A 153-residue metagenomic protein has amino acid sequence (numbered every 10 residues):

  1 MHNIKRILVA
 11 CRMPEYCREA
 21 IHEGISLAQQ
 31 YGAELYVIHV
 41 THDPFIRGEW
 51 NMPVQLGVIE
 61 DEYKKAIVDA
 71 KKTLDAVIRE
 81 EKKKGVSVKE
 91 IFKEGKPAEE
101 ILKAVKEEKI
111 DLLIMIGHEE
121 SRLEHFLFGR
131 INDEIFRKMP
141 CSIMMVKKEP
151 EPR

Functional and structural regions predicted by a protein language model:
H2, R79-L113, P150-R153: Structural beta-alpha unit
H2-G57: Small/aliphatic-rich secondary-structure junction motif
Y36, K89, M144: Conserved beta-strand positions in the Rossmann-like core of class I SAM-dependent methyltransferases
M52-L56, E107-E108, I131-N132: Short, hinge-like loop/turn segments at secondary-structure boundaries
L56-K72: A short acidic, glycine-rich active-site loop that binds or catalyzes chemistry on phosphate/adenosine moieties
L112-R137, P152-R153: Glycine-rich, Arg-bearing micro-motifs that act as flexible, cationic patches
C141-R153: Short, flexible loop segments at boundaries between secondary-structure elements
